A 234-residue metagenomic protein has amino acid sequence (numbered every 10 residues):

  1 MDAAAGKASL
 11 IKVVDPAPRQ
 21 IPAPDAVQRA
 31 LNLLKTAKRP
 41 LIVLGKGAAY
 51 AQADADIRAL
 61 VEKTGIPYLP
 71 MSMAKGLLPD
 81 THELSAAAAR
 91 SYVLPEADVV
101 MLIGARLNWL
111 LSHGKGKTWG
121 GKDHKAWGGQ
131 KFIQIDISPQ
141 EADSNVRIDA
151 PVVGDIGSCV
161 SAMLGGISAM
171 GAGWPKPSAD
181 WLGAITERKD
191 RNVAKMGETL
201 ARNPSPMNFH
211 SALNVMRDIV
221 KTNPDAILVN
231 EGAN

Functional and structural regions predicted by a protein language model:
M1, P70-I185: Glycine-rich, acidic loop regions that bind phosphate or pyrophosphate groups
M1-G6, P175, D225-L228: Proline-centered turn/helix-capping motifs that create local helix->coil transitions or kinks
M1-L33: Conformationally flexible catalytic loops at phosphate/diphosphate-handling active centers
L10, P139-D143, R191-K195: Short acidic (Asp/Glu) and glycine-rich catalytic loops that position anionic groups and cofactors
V13-A17, P40-K46, A74-T81, L102-G104 (+1 more regions): Short, basic, glycine/proline-bearing loop/turn elements
R19-A23, V27, K46, Y50-I57 (+9 more regions): Generic structural signal for well-ordered, non-membrane alpha-helical segments in soluble metabolic enzymes
P22-A23, R29, L33-V100, V215 (+1 more regions): Anionic-ligand anchoring segments at beta-strand to alpha-helix junctions in alpha/beta enzyme folds, i.e., glycine
T186-N234: Active-site diphosphate/adenylate-binding microenvironment
